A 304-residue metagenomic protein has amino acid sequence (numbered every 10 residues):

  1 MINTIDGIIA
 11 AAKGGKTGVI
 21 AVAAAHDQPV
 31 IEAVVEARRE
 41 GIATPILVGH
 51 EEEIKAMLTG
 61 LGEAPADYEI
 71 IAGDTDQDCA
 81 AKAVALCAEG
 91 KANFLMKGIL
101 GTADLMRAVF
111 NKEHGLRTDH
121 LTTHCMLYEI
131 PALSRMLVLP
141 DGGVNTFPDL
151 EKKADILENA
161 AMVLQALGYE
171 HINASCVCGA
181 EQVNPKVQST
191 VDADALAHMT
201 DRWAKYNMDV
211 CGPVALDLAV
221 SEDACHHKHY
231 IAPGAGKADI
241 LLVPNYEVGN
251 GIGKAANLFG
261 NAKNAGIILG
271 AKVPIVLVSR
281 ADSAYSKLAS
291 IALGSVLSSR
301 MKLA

Functional and structural regions predicted by a protein language model:
M1-G234, D239-V243, V248-A304: Anion-binding alpha/beta catalytic cores of soluble intermediary-metabolism enzymes, centered on
